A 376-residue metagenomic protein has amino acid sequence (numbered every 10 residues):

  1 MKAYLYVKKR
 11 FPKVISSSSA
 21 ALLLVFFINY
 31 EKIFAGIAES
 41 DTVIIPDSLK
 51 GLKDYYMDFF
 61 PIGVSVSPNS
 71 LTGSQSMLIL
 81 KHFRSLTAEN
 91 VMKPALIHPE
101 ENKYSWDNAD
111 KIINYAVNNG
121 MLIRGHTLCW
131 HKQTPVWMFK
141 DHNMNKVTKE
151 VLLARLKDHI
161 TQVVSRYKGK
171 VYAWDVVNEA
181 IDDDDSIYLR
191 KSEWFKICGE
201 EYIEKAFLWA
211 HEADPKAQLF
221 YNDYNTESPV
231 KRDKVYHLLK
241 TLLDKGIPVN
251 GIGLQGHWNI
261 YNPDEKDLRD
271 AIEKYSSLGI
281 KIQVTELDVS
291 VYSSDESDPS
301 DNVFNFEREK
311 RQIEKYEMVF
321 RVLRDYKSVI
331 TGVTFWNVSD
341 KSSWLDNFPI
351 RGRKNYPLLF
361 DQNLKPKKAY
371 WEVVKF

Functional and structural regions predicted by a protein language model:
M1-E39: Bacterial Sec-dependent N-terminal signal peptides
E39-S85, E89: Boundary/entry segment of secreted carbohydrate-active catalytic domains
I44-D47, R166, D175, E179-I197 (+4 more regions): Aromatic-rich peripheral "rim/lid" segments of glycoside hydrolase catalytic domains that contact and position glycan
D47, Y55-F60, S65-S67, S192-D298: Noncatalytic carbohydrate-binding groove/subsite architecture in carbohydrate-active enzymes
D54-M57, S74-R84, D110-L122, V164-K168 (+3 more regions): Acidic (Asp/Glu)-rich catalytic clusters
P68-L80, L156-V163, K231-L242, Y316-V319: Short, acidic/polar
H82-R84, K149, Q162-Y172, T241-G251 (+2 more regions): Structural recognition of alpha->loop->beta junctions
S85-P99, N108-F220, Y224-E227, V289-S297: Substrate-binding cleft and catalytic face of glycoside hydrolase catalytic domains, especially the flexible beta-alpha
